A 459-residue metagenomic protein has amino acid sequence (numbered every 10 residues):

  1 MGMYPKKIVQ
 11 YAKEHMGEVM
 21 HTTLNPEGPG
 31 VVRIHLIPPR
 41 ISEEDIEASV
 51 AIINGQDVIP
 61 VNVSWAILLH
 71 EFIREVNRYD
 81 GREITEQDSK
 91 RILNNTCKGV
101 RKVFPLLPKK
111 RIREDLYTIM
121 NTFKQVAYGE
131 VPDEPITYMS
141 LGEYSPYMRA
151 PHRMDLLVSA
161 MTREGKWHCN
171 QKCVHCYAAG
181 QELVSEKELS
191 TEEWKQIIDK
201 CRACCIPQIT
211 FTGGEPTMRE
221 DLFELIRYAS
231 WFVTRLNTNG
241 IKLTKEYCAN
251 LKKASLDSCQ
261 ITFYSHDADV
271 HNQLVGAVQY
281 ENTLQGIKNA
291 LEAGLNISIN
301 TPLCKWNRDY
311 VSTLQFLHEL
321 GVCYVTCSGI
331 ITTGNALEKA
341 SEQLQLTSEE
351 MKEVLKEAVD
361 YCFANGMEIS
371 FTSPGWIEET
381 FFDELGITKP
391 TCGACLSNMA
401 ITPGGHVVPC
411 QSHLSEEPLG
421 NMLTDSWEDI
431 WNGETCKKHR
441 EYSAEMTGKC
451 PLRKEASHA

Functional and structural regions predicted by a protein language model:
M1-R82: Acidic, low-complexity/disordered tracts enriched in E/D and polar residues
G2-Y4, I8-A12, H21, V32-H35 (+6 more regions): Radical SAM enzyme [4Fe-4S]-AdoMet core and its adjacent flexible, acidic and glycine-rich loops/tails across
K7-H15, H406-A459: Flexible mid-to-C-terminal extensions adjoining Fe-S/redox cofactors in radical SAM and related proteins
V61-R153: Long, charge-rich, low-complexity alpha-helical segments
E114-T118, T122, V126-S258: Conserved alpha-helical substructure of the radical SAM core
V131-R153, T372-F381, P418-K437: Short, charged low-complexity linear segments at domain edges
T162, C169, C173-C176, C392-C395 (+3 more regions): Short cysteine clusters
A203-C205, R227-T234, S255, E292-L295 (+3 more regions): Short glycine/proline-enriched coil/turn segments at helix->beta-strand junctions
